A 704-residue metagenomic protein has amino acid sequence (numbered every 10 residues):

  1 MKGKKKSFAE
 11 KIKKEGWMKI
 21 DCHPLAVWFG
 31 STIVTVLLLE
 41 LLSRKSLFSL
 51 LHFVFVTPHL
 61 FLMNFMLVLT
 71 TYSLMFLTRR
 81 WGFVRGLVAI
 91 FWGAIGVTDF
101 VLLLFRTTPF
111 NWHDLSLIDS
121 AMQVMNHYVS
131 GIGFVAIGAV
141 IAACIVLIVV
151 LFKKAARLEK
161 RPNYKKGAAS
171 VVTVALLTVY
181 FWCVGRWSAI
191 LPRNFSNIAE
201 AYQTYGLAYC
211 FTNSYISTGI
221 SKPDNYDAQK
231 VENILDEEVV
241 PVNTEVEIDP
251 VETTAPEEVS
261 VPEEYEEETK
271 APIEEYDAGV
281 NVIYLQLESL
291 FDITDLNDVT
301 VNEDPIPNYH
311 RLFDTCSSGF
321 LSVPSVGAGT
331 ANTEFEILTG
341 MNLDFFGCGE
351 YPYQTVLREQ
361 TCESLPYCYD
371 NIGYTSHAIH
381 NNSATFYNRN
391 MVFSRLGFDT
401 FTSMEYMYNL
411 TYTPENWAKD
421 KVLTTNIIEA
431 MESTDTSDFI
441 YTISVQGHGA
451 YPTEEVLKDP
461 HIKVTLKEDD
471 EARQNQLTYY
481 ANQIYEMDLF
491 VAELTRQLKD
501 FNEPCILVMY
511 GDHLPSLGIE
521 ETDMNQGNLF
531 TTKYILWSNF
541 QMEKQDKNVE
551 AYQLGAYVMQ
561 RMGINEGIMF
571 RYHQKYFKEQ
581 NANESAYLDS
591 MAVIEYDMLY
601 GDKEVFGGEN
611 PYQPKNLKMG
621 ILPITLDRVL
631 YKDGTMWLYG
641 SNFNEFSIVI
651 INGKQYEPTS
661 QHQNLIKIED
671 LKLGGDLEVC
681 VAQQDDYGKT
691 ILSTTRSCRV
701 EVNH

Functional and structural regions predicted by a protein language model:
K2-Y205, Y209-C210, G674-D676: Transmembrane and membrane-interface helices of multi-pass, inner-membrane envelope-modifying transferases
L38, A121, F211-T212, V231 (+3 more regions): Generic structural signal of hydrophobic/aromatic residues within well-ordered alpha-helices of folded domains
L42-V54, R80, S130, Q203-Y209 (+8 more regions): Alpha-helix capping and helix-coil boundary motifs
T98, M122-V129, A199, Q203-G206 (+7 more regions): Generic secondary-structure transition motif, activating predominantly at the C-termini of alpha-helices
L115-I118, T204-Y209, N213, A228 (+3 more regions): Alpha-helix initiation and N-capping motif
M125-F134, A155-K160, V240-V242, Q545-L554 (+1 more regions): Short, highly charged low-complexity linear segments
F181-Y284: Membrane-interface segments at or immediately adjacent to transmembrane helices that form the boundary between
D249-A278, Y284-I666, K672-H704: Solvent-exposed soluble domains appended to multi-pass membrane proteins
